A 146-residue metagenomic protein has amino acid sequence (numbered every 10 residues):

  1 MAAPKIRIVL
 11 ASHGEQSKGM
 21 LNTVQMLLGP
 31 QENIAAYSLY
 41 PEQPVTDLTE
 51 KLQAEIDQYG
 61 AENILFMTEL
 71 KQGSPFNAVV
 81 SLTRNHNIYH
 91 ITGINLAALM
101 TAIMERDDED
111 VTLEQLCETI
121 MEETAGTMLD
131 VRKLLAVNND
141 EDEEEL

Functional and structural regions predicted by a protein language model:
A2-A35, V45, E50, P75: N-terminal intrinsically disordered, cationic/polar leader segments that include organellar targeting peptides
A3, Q58-E62: Glycine-rich phosphate-binding loop signature in dinucleotide/nucleotide-binding domains
N63-E69: Acidic beta-strand-to-loop metal/phosphate-binding motif
P75-N85: Short Gly/Thr/Asp-enriched flexible loops that form oxyanion-binding sites at enzyme active sites
N85-A102: Short, acidic/small-residue loops that bind anionic groups at enzyme active sites
R106-L134: Short, glycine-/small-residue-rich phosphate/pyrophosphate-handling segment
N139-L146: Strand-loop microenvironment adjacent to phosphate/nucleotide-handling motifs in alpha/beta enzyme folds
